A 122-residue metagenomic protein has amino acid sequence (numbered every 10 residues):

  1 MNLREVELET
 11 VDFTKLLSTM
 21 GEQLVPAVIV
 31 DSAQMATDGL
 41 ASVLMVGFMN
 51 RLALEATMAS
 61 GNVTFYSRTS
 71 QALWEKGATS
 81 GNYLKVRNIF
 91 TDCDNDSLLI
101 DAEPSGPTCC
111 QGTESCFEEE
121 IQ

Functional and structural regions predicted by a protein language model:
N2-D38, V43-Q122: C-terminal binding/interaction regions
